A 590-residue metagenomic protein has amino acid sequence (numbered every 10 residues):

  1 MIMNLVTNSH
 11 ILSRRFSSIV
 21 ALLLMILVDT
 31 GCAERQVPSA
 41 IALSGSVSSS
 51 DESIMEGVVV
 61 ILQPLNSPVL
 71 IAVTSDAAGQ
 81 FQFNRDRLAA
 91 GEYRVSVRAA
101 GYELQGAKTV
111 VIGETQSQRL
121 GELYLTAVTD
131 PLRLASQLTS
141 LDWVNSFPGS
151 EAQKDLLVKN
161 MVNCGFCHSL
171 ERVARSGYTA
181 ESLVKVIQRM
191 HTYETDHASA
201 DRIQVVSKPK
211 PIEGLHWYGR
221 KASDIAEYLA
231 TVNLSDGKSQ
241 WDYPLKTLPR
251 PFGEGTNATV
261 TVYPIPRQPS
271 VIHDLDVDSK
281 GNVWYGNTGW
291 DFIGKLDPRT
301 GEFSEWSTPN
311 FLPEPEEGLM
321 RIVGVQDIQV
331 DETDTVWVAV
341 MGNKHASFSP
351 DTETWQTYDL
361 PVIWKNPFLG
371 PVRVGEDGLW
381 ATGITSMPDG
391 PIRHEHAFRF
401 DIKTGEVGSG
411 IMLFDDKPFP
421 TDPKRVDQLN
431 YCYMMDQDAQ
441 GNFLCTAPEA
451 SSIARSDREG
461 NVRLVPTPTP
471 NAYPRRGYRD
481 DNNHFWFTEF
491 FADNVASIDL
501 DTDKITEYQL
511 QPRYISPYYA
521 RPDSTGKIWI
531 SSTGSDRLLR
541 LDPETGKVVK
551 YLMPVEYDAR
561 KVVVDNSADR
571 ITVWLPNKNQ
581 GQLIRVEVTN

Functional and structural regions predicted by a protein language model:
R35-Q36, V111-Q137: Extracellular beta-sheet/turn segments enriched in Thr/Pro/Gly and aliphatic residues
A42-E56, L88: Structural motif
L65-Q82: Short, acidic Ser/Thr/Gly-rich low-complexity loop/linker segments typical of extracellular and cell-surface proteins
P68, A90-T109: A short, solvent-exposed loop/turn motif at the edges and junctions of modular extracellular/periplasmic domains
N160-E171: The canonical Cys-X-X-Cys-His
Q268-D278, L312-D331, I363-E376, P418-A439 (+3 more regions): Beta-rich, blade/repeat-based domains predominating in secreted/periplasmic proteins but also intracellular
V283-G289, D331, V336-G342, A381-I392 (+5 more regions): Conserved beta-strand positions in repeat-built beta-propeller and related beta-rich domains
L552-N590: Blade-level signature of beta-propeller repeat domains, shared across WD40, Kelch, NHL, RCC1 and BNR/Asp-box propellers
